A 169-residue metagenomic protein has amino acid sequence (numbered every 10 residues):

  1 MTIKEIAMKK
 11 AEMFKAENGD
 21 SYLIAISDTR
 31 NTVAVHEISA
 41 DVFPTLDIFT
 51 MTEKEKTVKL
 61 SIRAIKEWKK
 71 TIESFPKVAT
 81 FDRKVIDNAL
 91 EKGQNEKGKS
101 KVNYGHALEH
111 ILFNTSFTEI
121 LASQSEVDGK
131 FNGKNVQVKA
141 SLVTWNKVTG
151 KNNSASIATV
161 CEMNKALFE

Functional and structural regions predicted by a protein language model:
I3-K15: A short, charged, amphipathic alpha-helix used as a generic interaction element across diverse proteins
I6-K9, I24-R30, I38-V42, L46-A107: Interdomain/boundary linker segments immediately adjacent to catalytic/signaling cores
A11, E126-D128: Short, acidic/polar N-cap/turn motifs at the starts of alpha helices
F14, N18-I38, Q137: Amphipathic, interaction-prone secondary-structure segments
N18, S123-S125: Residues that act as N-cap/strand-start positions at coil-to-secondary-structure junctions
I111: Phosphate-interacting basic helix/loop segments used at nucleotide- and nucleic-acid interfaces
T118-L121, D128-V138, V143: Active-site beta-strand-loop-beta-strand hairpin of nuclease catalytic cores that positions key catalytic residues
V138-E169: Catalytic cores of nucleic-acid endonucleases
